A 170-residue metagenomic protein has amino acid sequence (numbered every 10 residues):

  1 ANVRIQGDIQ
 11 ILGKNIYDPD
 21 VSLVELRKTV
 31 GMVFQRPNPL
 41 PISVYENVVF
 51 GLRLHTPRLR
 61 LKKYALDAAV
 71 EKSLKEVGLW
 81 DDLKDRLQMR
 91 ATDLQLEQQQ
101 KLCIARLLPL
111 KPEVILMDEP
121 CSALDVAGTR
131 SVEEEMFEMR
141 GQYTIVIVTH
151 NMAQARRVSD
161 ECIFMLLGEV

Functional and structural regions predicted by a protein language model:
N2-Q6, N15-G31: ABC ATPase NBD coupling module
D8, K14-N15, L61-D85: Conserved ABC ATPase "signature" region
Y45-P57, D67, Q88: Short helical segment in ABC ATPase nucleotide-binding domains corresponding to the A-loop/adjacent helical element
K111: Conserved catalytic motifs of ABC-family nucleotide-binding domains
I115-D118: Catalytic Walker B motif of ABC-type/P-loop ATPase nucleotide-binding domains
V126-G128: Helix N-cap at the start of a conserved alpha-helix in ABC-type nucleotide-binding domains
C162-V170: H-loop (His-switch) and adjacent beta-strand-loop-beta switch element of ABC-type ATPase nucleotide-binding domains
